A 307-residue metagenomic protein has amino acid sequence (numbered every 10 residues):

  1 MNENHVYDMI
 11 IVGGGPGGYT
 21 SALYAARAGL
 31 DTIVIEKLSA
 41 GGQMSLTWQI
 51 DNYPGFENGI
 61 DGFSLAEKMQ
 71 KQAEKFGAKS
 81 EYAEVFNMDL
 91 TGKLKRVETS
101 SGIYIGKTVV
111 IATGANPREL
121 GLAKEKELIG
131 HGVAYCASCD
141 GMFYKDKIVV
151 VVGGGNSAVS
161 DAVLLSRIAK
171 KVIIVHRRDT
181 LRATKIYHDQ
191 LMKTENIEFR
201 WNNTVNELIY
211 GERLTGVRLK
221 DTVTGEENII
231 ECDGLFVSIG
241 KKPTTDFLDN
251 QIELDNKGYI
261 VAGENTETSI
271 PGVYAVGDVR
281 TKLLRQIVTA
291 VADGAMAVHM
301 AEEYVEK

Functional and structural regions predicted by a protein language model:
E3-V6, M142-I148: Short helix-loop-beta connector
H5, A73-G92, R96-E98, Y104 (+2 more regions): A Rossmann-like FAD-binding core segment of flavoenzymes
Y7-F76, V159-K185, D255: Beta1-alpha1 glycine-rich phosphate/pyrophosphate-binding loop at the start of Rossmann-like nucleotide-binding domains
G14, T113-G114, I239-G240: Glycine-rich, N-terminal phosphate-binding loop of Rossmann-like dinucleotide-binding domains
G15-P16, S39, A115-P117, G155-S157 (+1 more regions): Residue-level detector of alpha-helix initiation sites
S80-M142: Glycine/small-residue-rich loop that forms an oxyanion/phosphate-binding "nest" at active or ligand-binding sites
G121, E127-F143, I239-T289, D293-M296 (+1 more regions): FAD-site-proximal beta/loop scaffold in flavoenzymes
